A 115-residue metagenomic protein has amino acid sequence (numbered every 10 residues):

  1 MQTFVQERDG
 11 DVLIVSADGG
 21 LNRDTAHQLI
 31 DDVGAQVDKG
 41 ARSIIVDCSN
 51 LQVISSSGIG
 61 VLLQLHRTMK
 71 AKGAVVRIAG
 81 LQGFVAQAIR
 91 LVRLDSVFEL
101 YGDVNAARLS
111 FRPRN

Functional and structural regions predicted by a protein language model:
M1-S16: Short beta-strand/loop segment at the start of cytosolic alpha/beta domains
M1-V5, V33-G34, S55, R108: Short low-complexity stretches enriched in small and charged residues
D9-G10, S49, N105: Conserved catalytic submotifs in the C-terminal HATPase_c
V12-D24, T68, R114: Short, low-complexity, intrinsically disordered N-terminal segments
L21-F98: Amphipathic alpha-helical interaction surfaces in cytosolic regulatory modules
L100-N115: A charged, well-structured terminal subsegment
